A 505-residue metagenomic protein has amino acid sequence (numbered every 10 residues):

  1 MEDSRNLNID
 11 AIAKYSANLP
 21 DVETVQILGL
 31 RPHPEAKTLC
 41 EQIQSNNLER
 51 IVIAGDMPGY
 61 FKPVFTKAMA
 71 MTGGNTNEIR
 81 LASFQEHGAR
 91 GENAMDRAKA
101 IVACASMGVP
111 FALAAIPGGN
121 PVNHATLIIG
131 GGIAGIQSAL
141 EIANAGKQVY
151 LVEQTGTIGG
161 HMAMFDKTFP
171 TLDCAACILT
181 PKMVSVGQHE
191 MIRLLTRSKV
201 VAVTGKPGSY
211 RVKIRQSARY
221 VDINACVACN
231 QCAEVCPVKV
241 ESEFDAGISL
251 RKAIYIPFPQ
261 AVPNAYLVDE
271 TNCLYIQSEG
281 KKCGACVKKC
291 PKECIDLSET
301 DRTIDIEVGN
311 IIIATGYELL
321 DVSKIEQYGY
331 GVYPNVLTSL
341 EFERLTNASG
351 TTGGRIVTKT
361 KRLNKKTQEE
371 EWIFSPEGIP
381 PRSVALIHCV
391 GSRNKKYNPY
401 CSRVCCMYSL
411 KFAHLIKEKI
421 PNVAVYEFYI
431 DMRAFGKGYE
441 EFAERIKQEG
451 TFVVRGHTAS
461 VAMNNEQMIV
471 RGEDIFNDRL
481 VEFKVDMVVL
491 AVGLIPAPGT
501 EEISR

Functional and structural regions predicted by a protein language model:
M1-A13: N-terminal basic/disordered segments at the start of proteins
D10-A70, A89-I101, A163-R215, Y429-E466 (+1 more regions): N-terminal Rossmann-like dinucleotide/flavin-binding domain of flavoprotein oxidoreductases that bind FAD/FMN
S16-K37, V64-S83, L113-P117, T155-P181 (+2 more regions): Non-heme iron-sulfur electron-transfer modules
A82, D96-V122, A246-I276, E318-E418 (+1 more regions): Glycine-rich dinucleotide-binding loop and its adjacent helix/turn
T126-Y150: N-terminal Rossmann-like FAD-binding beta1-loop-alpha1 element of flavoenzymes
G132-A134, T157, V227, Q231: Residue-level detector of alpha-helix initiation sites
Q148-Q188, E243-S278, R302, K396-V454: Rossmann-like dinucleotide-binding cores of NAD(P)H-dependent redox enzymes
G205, N230-S242, G309-N310, A314-V322 (+5 more regions): Glycine-/small-residue-rich beta->alpha transition segments that form the dinucleotide
